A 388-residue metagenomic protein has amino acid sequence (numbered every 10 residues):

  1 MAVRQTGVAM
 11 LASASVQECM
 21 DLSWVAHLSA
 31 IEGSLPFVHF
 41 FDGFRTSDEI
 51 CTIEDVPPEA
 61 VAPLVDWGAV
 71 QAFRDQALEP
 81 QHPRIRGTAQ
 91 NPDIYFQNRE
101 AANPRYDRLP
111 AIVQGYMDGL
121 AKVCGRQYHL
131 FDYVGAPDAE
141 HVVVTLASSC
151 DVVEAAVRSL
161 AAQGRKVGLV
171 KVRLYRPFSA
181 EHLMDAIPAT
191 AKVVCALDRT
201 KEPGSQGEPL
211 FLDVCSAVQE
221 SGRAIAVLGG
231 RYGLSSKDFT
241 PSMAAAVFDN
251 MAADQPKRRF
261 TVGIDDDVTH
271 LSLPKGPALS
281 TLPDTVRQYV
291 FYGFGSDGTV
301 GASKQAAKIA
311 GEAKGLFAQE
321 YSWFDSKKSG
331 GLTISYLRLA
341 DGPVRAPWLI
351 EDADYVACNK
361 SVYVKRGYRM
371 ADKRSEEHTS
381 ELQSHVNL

Functional and structural regions predicted by a protein language model:
M1-G43, W67-G68, S216, E220-G233: Conserved thiamine diphosphate
D21-W24, D48-D55, E154-A156, E181-H182 (+5 more regions): Short acidic, glycine/serine/threonine-rich loops at helix termini
F37-D132: Conformationally flexible catalytic loops at phosphate/diphosphate-handling active centers
D118-H141, E154, S272-V286: Glycine-/acidic-rich phosphate or pyrophosphate-binding loops and their flanking alpha/beta elements
V123, P137-D138, V142-R173, T285-D352 (+1 more regions): Anionic-ligand anchoring segments at beta-strand to alpha-helix junctions in alpha/beta enzyme folds, i.e., glycine
A186-T190, Y368-R374: Short, conserved loop/helix-junction motifs that constitute active-site signature segments in enzyme catalytic cores
C195-T281: Peripheral docking tails and interdomain loops at the edges of cofactor- or intermediate-handling domains
E377-L388: Single conserved hydrophobic/aromatic residue that forms the stacking wall/gate of nucleotide- or nucleobase-binding
